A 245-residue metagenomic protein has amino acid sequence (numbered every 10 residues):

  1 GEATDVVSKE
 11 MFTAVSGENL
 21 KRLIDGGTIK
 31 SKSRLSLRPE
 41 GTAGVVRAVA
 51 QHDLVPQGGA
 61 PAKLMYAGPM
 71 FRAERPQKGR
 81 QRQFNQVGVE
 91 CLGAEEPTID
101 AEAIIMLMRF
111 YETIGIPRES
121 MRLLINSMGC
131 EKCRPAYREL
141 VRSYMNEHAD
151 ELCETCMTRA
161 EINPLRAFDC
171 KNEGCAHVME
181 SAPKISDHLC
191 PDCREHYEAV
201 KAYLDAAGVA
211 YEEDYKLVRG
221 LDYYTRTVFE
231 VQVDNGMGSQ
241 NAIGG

Functional and structural regions predicted by a protein language model:
G1-G245: TRNA-recognition modules of translation machinery and tRNA-sensing kinases, especially anticodon-binding
